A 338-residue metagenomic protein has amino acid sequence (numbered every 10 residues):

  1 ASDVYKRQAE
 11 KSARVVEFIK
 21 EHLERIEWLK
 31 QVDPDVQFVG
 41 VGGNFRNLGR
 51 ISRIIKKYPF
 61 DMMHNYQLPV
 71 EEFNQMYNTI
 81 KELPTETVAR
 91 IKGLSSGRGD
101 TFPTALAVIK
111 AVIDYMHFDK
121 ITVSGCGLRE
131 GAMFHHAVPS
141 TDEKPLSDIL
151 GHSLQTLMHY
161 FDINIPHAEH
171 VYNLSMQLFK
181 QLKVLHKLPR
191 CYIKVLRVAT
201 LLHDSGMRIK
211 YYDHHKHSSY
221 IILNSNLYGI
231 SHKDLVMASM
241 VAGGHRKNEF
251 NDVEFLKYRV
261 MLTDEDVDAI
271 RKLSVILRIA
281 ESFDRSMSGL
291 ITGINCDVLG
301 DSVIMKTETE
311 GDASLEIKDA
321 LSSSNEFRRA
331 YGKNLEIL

Functional and structural regions predicted by a protein language model:
S2-R278, D284, L299-M305: Helical "lid/coupling" subdomains associated with nucleotide-phosphate turnover
Q31, M287-L290, A320: Short solvent-exposed loop/turn micro-motifs enriched in small/polar/acidic residues
L48-G49, M287, S314-L315: Short helix/loop capping segments that flank catalytic or ligand/cofactor-binding pockets
G206, K318-R329: Feature 926 captures the class I aminoacyl-tRNA synthetase adenylation module centered on the KMSKS loop
L290-S302: Short edge beta-strands and adjacent turn/loop segments
D297-L299, E308, L338: A structural detector for beta-sheet-dominated domains
I304-A320: A short interface-forming secondary-structure element
Y331-L338: A short amphipathic beta-strand at an alpha->beta junction
